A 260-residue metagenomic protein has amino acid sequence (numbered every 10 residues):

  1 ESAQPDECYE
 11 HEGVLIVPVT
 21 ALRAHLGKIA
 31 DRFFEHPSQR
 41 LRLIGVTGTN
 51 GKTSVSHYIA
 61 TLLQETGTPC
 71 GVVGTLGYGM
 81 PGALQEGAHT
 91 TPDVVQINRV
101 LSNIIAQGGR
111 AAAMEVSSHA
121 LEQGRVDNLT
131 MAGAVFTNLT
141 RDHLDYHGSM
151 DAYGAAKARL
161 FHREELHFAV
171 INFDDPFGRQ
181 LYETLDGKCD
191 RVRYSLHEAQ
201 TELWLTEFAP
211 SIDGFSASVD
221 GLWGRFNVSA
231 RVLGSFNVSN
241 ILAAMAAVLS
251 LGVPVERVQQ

Functional and structural regions predicted by a protein language model:
E1-G45, V55-G67, E202-W204, N227 (+1 more regions): Short, basic phosphate-binding NTP loop
A3, A21-A24, N138-D142, S195-A199: Short, acidic/turn-prone active-site loops that include or flank metal/cofactor- and phosphate-binding residues
Q4-D6, Y78, H119, A199: Positions that flank functional sites
E10-V19, L84-A88, G187-V192: Active-site regions of enzymes building and remodeling cell-envelope glycoconjugates
V14-V17, H89-P92, D145, L233-F236: Pocket-edge positions in alpha/beta enzyme catalytic cores
V19, V73, N172, Y194-L196: Generic beta-sheet signal
L26-F173, F177-C189, G221, L242 (+1 more regions): Phosphate-binding loop of NTP-binding sites
H147-G154, E183, K188-Q260: Adenine nucleotide phosphate-binding catalytic loops in nucleotide-utilizing enzymes
